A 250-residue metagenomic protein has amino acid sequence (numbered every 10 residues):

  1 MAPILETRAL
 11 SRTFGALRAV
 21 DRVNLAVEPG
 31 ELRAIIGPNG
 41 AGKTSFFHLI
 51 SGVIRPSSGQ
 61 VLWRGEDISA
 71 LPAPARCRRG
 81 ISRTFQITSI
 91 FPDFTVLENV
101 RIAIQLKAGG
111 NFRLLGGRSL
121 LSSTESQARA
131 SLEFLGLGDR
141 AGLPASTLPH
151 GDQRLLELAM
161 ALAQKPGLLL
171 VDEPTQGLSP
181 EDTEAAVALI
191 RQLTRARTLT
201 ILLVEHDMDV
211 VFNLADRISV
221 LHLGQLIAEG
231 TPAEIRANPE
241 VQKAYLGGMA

Functional and structural regions predicted by a protein language model:
A2-A250: Glycine-rich phosphate-binding loops of nucleotide-dependent enzymes
